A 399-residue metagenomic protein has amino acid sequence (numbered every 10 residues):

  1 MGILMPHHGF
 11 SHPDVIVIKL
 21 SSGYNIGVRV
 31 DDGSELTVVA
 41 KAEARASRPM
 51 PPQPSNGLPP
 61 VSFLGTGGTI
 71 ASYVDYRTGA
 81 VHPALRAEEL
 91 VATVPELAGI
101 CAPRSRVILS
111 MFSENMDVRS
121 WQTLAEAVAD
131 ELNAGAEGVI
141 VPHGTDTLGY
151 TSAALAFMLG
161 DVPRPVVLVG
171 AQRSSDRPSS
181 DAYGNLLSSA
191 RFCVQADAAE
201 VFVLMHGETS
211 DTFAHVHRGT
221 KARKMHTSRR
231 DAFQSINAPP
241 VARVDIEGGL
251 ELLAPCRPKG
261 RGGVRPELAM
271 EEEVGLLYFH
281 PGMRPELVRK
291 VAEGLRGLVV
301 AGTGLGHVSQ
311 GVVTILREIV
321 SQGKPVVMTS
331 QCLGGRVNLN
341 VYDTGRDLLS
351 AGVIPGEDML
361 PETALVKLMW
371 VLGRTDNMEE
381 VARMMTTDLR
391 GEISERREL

Functional and structural regions predicted by a protein language model:
M1-N56: Conserved RNA-binding domains used in RNP assembly and mRNA/RNA metabolism
P54-A129, E272-R284: Phosphate-binding glycine-rich loops and their immediate beta-loop-alpha structural context
L64, D75, R86-A87, A92-L97 (+3 more regions): Accessory alpha-helical/coil subdomains and C-terminal extensions that flank or cap enzyme catalytic cores
R77-R86, T147, A153-V167, A182-S188 (+3 more regions): A glycine- and small-aliphatic-rich helix-loop capping segment at beta-alpha/alpha-beta transitions that lines
S105-L168, E286-A292, I315-S321: N-terminal small/polar loop signature for handling phosphorylated ligands or for N-terminal nucleophile
V169-I246: Internal gly/pro-rich beta-alpha loop/helix module that stabilizes soluble enzyme cofactors or their anionic handles
V299, T303-N338: CN hydrolase (nitrilase-like) catalytic-core segments centered on the catalytic cysteine and neighboring Lys/Glu
N338-M378: Interaction/scaffold regions that mediate signaling and macromolecular assembly across diverse proteins
